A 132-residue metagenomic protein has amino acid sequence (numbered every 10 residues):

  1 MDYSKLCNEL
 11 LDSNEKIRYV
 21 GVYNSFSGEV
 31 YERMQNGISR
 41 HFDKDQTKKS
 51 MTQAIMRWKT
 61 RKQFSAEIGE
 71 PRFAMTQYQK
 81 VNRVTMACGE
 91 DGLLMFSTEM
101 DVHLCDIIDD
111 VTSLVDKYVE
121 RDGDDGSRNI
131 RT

Functional and structural regions predicted by a protein language model:
M1-T132: Non-catalytic interaction/Regulatory regions outside core domains
